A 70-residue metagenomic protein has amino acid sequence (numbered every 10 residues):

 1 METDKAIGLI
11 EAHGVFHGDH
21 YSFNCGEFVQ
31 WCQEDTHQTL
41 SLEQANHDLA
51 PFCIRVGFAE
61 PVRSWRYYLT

Functional and structural regions predicted by a protein language model:
M1-C25, V29-E34, H47-D48, F52: Positively charged, polyanion-binding regions of nucleic-acid-associated proteins
G18, S22, L40, G57-P61: Residue-level signal for secondary-structure boundary elements
E34-L40: Short, basic interhelical loop/turn and adjoining N-cap of the next helix at nucleic-acid- or acidic-partner-contacting
N46-T70: Charged low-complexity interaction tracts in eukaryotic proteins
